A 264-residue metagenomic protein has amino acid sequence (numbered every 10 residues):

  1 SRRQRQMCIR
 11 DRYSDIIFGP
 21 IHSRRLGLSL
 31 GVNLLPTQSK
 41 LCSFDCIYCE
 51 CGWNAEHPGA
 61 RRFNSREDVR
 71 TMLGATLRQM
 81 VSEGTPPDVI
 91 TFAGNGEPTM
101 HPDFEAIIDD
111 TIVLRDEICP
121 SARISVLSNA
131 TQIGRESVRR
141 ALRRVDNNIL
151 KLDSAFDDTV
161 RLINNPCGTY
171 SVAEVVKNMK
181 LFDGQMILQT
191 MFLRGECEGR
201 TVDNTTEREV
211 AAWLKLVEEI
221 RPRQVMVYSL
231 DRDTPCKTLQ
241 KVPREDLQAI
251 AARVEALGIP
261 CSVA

Functional and structural regions predicted by a protein language model:
R2-I9: Short, small-residue-biased leader/transition segments that mark boundaries at the very start of proteins
S14-G52, V89-F92: N-terminal pre-triad scaffold of radical SAM enzymes
Y48-R144: Conserved Radical SAM active-site core
R66, I108, V210, P243 (+1 more regions): Amphipathic alpha-helical segments in well-structured domains
M100-Y228, D233-Q240: Conserved AdoMet/S-adenosylmethionine-binding subsite of the radical SAM
P243-A264: Binuclear metal-ion centers of metallo-dependent hydrolases, dominated by the metallo-beta-lactamase
